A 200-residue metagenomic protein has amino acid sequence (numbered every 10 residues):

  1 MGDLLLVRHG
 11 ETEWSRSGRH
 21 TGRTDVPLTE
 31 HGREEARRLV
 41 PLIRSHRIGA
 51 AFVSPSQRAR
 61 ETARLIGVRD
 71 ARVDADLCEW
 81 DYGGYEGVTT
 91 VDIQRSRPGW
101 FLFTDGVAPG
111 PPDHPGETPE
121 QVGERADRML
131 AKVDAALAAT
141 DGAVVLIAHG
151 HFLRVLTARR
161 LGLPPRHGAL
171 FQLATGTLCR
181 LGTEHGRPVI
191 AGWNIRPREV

Functional and structural regions predicted by a protein language model:
M1-G2, D81-D92, A135, A139-G142 (+1 more regions): Acidic, low-complexity terminal tails and accessory targeting/binding regions of phosphate-metabolizing enzymes
D3-H9, L146: Short, hydrophobic/glycine-enriched beta-strand segments
R8-T62, P112-D127: Loop-to-helix element that buttresses phosphate recognition and phosphoryl-transfer chemistry
T12, F152-L153: Short active-site segment of divalent metal-dependent hydrolases/proteases that encodes the spacing between
P27, R69-D76, P164-Q172: Short hydrophobic/aromatic-enriched beta-strand-loop microsegments
R38-F101: Phosphate-coordination/substrate-recognition cap region in phosphate-metabolizing enzymes
W100-L137: Internal catalytic-core helix/loop-beta-alpha segment that presents or stabilizes conserved functional determinants
H149: Short basic (Lys/Arg) and small-residue
